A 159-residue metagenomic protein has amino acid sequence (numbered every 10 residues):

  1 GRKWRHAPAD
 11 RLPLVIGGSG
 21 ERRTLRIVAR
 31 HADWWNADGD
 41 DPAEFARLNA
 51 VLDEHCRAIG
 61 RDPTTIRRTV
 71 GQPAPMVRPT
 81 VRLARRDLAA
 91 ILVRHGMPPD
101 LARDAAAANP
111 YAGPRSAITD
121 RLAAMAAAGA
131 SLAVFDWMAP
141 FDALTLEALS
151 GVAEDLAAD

Functional and structural regions predicted by a protein language model:
G1-D159: Active-site-adjacent structural elements that line small-molecule/cofactor binding pockets in enzymes
